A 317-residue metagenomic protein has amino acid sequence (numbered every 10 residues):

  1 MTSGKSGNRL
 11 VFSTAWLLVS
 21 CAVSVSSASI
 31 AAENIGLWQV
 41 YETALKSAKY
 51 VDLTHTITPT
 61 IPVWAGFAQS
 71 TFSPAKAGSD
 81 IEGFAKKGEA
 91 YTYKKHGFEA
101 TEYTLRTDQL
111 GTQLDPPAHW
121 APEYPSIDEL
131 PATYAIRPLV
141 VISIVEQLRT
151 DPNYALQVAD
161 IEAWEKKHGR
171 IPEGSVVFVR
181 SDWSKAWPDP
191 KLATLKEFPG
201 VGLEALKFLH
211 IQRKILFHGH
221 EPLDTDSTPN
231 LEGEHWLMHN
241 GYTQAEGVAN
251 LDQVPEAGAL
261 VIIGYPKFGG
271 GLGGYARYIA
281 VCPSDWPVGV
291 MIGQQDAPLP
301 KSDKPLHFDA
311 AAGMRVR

Functional and structural regions predicted by a protein language model:
M1-N8: N-terminal secretory signal peptides that target proteins for export/translocation
S6, S13-T14, L53: Terminal low-complexity, poorly structured segments
S13-V25: Bacterial N-terminal signal peptides
S29-R317: Active-/binding-site microenvironments in catalytic and ligand-binding cores
